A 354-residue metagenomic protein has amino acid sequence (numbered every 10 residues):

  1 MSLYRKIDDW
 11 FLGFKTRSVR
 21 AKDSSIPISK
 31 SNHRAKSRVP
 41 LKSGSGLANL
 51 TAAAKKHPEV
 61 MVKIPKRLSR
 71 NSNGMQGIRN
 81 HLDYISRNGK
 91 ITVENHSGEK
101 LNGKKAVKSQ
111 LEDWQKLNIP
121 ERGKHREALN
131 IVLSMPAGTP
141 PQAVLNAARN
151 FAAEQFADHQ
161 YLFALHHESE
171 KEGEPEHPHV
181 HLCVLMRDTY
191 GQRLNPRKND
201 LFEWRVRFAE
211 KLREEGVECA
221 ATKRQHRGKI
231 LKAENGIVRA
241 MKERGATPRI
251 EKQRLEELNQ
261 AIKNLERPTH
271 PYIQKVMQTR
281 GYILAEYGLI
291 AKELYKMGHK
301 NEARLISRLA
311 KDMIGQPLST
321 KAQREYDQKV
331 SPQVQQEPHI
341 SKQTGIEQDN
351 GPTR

Functional and structural regions predicted by a protein language model:
M1-R354: N-terminal nicking endonuclease/strand-transfer module with a His-rich metal-binding environment and a catalytic Tyr
